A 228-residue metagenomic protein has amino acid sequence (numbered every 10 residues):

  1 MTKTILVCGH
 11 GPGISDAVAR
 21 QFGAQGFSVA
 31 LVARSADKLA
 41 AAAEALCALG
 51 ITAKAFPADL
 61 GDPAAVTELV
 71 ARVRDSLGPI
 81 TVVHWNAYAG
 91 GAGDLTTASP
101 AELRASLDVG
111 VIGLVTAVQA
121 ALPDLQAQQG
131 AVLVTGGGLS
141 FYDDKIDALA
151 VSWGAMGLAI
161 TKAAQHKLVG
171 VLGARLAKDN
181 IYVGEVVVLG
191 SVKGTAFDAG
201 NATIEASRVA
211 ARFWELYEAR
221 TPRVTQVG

Functional and structural regions predicted by a protein language model:
C8, I80-A89, V134, G184: Rossmann-fold scaffold of SDR-type NAD(P)-dependent oxidoreductases
G11-P12: Conserved glycine-rich cofactor-binding loop
G26-A41: Conserved glycine-rich Rossmann-like NAD(P)H-binding loop of the short-chain dehydrogenase/reductase
L46-A64: Rossmann-fold cofactor-recognition segment
A89, T96-V115, L158: Catalytic Tyr-X3-Lys loop
V109-Q129: Amphipathic alpha-helical dimer-interface segment in Rossmann-like NAD(P)H-dependent oxidoreductases
A131-G170, A177: Catalytic loop of short-chain dehydrogenase/reductase
A163-G228: C-terminal helical subdomain
